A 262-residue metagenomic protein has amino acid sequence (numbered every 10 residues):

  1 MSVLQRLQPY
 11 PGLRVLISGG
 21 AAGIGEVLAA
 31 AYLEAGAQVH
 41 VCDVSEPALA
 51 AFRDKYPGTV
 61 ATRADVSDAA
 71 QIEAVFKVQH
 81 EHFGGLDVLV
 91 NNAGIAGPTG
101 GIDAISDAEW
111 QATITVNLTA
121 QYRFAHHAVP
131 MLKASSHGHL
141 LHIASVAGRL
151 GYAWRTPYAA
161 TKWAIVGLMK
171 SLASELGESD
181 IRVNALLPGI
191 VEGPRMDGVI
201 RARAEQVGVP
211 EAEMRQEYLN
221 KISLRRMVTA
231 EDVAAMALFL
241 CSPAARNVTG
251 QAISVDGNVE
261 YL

Functional and structural regions predicted by a protein language model:
S2-L7, A96-T99, L150, R226 (+2 more regions): Short C-terminal tail/terminal secondary-structure segment of NAD(P)H-dependent dehydrogenase/reductase domains
L7-H40: Canonical Rossmann dinucleotide-binding motif of NAD(H)/NADP(H)-dependent dehydrogenases/reductases, specifically
G85, G177, R182, V248-G250: Short, small/polar-rich loop/turn modules that mediate ligand/substrate recognition or access, typified
G100-I102, S106-I114, Y218: Substrate-binding pocket helix/loop in short-chain dehydrogenase/reductase
A125, T161, M169: Active-site helix of classical SDR
P130, S174-E178, R246: Alpha-helical segment proximal to the catalytic Tyr-Lys
S145: Residue(s) in the substrate-gating loop at a strand-loop-helix junction that position the organic substrate next
